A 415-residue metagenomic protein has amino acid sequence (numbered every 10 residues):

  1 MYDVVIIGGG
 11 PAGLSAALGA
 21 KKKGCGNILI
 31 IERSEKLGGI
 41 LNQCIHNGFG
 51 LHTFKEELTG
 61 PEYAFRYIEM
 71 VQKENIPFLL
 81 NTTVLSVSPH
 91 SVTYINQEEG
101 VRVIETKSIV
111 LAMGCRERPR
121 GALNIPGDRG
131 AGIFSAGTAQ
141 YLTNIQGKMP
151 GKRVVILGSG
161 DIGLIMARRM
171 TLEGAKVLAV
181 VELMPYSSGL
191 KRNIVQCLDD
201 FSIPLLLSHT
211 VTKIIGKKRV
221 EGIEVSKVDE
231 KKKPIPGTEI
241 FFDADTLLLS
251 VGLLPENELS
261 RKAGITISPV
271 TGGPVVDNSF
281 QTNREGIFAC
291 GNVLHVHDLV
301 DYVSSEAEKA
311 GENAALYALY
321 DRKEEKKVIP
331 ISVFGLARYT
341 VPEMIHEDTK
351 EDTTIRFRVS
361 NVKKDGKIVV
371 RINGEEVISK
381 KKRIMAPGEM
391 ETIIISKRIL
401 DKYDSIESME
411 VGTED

Functional and structural regions predicted by a protein language model:
M1-D3, L58, L80, A315-D415: Rossmann-like nucleotide/phosphate-binding core characteristic of flavoprotein oxidoreductases
M1-I7, A64-R153, D229-G237, L248 (+1 more regions): FAD-binding core/adjacent interface of flavoenzyme oxidoreductases
Y2-R66, M70, Y141, P150-I194: Beta1-alpha1 glycine-rich phosphate/pyrophosphate-binding loop at the start of Rossmann-like nucleotide-binding domains
A17-G19, N42-Q43, A122-I125, A167-R169 (+2 more regions): Short amphipathic alpha-helical segments
I68-S88, V92-Y94, I104, T171-E258 (+1 more regions): A Rossmann-like FAD-binding core segment of flavoenzymes
V101-R102, L111-L205, T212-R219, G286 (+1 more regions): Predominantly flavin-linked oxidoreductase catalytic cores and closely associated redox partners
I133-T143, T246-H297: FAD-site-proximal beta/loop scaffold in flavoenzymes
C290-F334: A conserved FAD-binding loop/helix module that cradles the flavin
